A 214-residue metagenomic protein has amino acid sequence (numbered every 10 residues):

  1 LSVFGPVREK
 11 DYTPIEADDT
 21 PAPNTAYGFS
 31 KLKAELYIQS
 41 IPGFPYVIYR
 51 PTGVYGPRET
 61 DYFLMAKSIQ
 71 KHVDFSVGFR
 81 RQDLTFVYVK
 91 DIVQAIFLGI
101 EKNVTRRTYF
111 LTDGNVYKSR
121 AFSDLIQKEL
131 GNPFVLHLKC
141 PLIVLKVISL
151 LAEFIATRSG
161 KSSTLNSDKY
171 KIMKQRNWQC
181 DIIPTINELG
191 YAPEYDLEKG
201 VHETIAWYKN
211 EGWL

Functional and structural regions predicted by a protein language model:
V3-F4, V54-G56, I92: Conserved sequence/active-site signature of Rossmann-fold short-chain dehydrogenase/reductase
R8-Y55, D74-G78: Catalytic helix-loop patch of NAD(P)-dependent Rossmann-fold dehydrogenases
T20, A66-V77, N132-P133, R158-L165 (+1 more regions): A short C-terminal helix-loop "cap" of Rossmann-like NAD(P)-dependent dehydrogenase/epimerase domains
T20, K67-V87, D91, A95 (+3 more regions): A conserved pocket-lining segment of Rossmann-fold NAD(P)-dependent short-chain dehydrogenase/reductase
L32, F44, Y55-L64, L98-Y109 (+2 more regions): Glycine/proline-rich active-site loop of Rossmann-fold NAD(P)-dependent oxidoreductases
V89, D124, I148-A192: Conserved C-terminal active-site "lid" loop/helix of NAD(P)H-dependent oxidoreductases that clamps the redox cofactor
K102-T164, E198, H202-I205: Mid/C-terminal beta-alpha module of Rossmann-like enzyme folds, strongest in SDR-family dehydrogenases/epimerases
C180-E188, A192, D196-L214: Amphipathic terminal alpha-helices
